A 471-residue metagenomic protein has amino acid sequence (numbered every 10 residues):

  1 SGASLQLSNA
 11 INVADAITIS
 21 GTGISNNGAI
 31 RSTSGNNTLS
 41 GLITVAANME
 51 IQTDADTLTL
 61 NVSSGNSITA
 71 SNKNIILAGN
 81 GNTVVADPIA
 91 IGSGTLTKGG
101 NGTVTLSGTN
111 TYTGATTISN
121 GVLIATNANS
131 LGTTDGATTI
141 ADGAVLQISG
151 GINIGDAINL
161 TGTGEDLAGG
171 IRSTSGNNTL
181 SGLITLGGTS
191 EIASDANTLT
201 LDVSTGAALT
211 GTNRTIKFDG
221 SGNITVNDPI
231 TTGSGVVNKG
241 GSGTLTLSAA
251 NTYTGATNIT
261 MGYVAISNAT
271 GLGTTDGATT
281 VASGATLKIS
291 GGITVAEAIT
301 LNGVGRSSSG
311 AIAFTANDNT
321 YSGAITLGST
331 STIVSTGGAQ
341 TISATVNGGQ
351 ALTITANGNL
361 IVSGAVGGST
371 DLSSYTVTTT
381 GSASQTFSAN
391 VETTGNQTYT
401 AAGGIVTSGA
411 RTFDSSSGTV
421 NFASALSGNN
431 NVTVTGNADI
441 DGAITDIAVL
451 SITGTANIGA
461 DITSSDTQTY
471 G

Functional and structural regions predicted by a protein language model:
S1-G2, T113-N129, T133-A144, T254-T286 (+2 more regions): Acidic, glycine-rich calcium-binding repeat modules characteristic of RTX/beta-roll and related beta-solenoid repeat
G2-G108, D142-A249, S283-G358, S363-G368 (+3 more regions): Extracellular, surface-exposed repeat architectures
